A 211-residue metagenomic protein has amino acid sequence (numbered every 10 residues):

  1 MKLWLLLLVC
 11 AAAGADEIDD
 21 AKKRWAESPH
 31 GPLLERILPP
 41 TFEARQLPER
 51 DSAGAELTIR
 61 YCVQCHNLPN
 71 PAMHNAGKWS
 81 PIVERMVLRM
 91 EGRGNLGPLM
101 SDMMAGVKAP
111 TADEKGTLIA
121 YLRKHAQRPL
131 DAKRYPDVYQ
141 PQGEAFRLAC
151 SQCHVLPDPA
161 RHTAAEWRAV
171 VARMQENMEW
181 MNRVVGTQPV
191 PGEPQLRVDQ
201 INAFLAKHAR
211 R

Functional and structural regions predicted by a protein language model:
L3-A11: Sec-dependent N-terminal signal peptides
A13-A15: Boundary at the C-terminal end of the N-terminal hydrophobic targeting segment
E17-I18, A76-H125, M178, N182: Extended, hydrophobic interaction surfaces within ordered domains
D20-E56, K124-A145: Electrostatic cytochrome c docking/interface patches
R45-L57, G77-M86, V107-K108, R134-R147 (+2 more regions): Flexible gly/pro/ser-rich segments immediately N-terminal to CXXCH heme-c attachment motifs in exported/periplasmic
I59-L68, L118, F146-P157, I201: The canonical Cys-X-X-Cys-His
N67-G92, Q142, Q152-W180: Gly/Gly-Pro-rich "capping" loops immediately C-terminal to redox-active cysteine motifs in periplasmic/lumenal
M104-K133, Q188-R211: C-terminal capping alpha-helices of c-type cytochrome domains
